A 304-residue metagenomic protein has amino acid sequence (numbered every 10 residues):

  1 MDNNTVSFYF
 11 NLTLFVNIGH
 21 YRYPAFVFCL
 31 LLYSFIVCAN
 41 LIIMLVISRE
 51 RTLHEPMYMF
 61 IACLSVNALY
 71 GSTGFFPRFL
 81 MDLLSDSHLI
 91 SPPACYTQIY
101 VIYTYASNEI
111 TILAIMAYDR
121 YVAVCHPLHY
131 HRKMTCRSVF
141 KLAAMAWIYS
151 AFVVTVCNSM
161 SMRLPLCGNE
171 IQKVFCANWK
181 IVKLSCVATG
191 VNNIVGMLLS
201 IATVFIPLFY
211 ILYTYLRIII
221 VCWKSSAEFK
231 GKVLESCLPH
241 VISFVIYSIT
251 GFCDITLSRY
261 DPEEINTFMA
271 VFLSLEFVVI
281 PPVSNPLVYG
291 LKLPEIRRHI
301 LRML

Functional and structural regions predicted by a protein language model:
M1-L304: Transmembrane helical core of 7TM receptor-like proteins
